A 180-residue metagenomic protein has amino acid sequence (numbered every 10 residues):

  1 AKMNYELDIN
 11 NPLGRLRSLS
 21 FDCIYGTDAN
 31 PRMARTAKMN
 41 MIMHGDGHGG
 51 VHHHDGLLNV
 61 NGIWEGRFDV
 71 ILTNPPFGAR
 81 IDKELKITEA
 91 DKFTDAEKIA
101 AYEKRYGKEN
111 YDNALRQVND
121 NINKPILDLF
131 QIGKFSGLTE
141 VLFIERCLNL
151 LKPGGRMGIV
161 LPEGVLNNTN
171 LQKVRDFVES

Functional and structural regions predicted by a protein language model:
A1-T73, F77-A96, L161-G164, K173-V174: Conserved S-adenosyl-L-methionine
A29-A34, E103-S180: Conserved Class I SAM-dependent methyltransferase catalytic core
H54, D69, L85-K108, D112-N123: DNA target-recognition patches
